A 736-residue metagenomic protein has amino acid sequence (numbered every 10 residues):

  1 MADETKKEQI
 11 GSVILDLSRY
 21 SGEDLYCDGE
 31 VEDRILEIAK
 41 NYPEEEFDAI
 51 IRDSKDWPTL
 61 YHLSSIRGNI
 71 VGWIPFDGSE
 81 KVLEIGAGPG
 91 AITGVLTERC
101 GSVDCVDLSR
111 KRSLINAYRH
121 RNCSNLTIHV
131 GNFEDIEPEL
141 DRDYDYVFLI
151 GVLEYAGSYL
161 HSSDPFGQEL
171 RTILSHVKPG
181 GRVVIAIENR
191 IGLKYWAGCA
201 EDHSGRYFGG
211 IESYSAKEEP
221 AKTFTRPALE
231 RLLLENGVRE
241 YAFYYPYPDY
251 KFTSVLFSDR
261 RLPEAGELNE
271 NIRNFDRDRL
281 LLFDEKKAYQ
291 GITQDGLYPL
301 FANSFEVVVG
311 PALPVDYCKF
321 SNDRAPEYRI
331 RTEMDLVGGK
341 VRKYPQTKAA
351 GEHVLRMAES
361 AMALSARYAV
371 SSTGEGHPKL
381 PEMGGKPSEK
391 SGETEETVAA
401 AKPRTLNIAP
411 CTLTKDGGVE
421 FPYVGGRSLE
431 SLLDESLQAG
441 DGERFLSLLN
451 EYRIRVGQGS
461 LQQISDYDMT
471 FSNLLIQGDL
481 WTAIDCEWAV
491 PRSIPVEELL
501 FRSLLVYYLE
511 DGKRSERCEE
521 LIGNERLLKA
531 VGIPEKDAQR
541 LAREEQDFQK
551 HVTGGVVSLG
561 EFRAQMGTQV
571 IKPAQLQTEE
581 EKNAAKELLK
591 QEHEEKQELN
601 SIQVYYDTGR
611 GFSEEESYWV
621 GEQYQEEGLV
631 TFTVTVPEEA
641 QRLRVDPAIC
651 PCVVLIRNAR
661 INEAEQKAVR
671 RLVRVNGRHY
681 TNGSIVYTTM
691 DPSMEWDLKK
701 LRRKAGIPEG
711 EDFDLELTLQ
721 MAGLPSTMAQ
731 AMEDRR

Functional and structural regions predicted by a protein language model:
M1-Y42: N-terminal auxiliary segments of SAM/dcSAM-dependent transferases
P89-C100: Conserved SAM-binding loop of SAM-dependent methyltransferases across substrates and taxa, primarily the Class I
D164-R182: A short glycine-rich, Lys/Arg-flanked "PGG" loop and its adjoining helix->strand segment in the class I
V184-Y207: Conserved class I S-adenosyl-L-methionine
Y214, Q463-E516: Catalytic activation segment of kinase domains across protein kinase-like and atypical kinase folds
E218-F243: Short alpha-helix
K319-A361: ATP-binding glycine-rich loop module of kinase domains
N407-L449: Conserved structural core of kinase catalytic domains
